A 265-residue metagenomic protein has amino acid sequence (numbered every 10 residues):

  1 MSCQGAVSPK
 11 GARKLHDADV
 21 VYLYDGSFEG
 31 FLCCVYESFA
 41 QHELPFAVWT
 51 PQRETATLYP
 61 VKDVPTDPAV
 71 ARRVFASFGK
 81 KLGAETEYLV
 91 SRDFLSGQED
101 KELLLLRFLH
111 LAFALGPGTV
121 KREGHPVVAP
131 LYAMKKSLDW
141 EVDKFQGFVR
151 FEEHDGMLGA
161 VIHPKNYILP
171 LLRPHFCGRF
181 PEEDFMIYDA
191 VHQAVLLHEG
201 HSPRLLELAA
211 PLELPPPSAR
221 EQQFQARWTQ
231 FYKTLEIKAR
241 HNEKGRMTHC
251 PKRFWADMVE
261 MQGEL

Functional and structural regions predicted by a protein language model:
S2-A69: N-terminal ordered "arm"
V20-S27, K62, P126, M157-I168 (+1 more regions): Conserved aromatic-histidine-acidic binding/catalytic patches
G30-Q41, L106-A114, P174-G178, A226-K233: Short, hydrophobic/amphipathic alpha-helical patches that form generic packing surfaces within helical domains
W49-K144: Charged, alpha-helical interface segments at or near domain boundaries
V64-V74, S202-L214: Acidic, Ser/Thr-rich peripheral helices and adjacent loops at domain boundaries
Y88-D93, A190-V191, H241-M247: Short coil/turn segments at secondary-structure boundaries
P117-L208: Internal, well-folded beta-alpha domain core
E182-D184, V195-G200, E213-L265: Long, compositionally biased intrinsically disordered terminal regions
